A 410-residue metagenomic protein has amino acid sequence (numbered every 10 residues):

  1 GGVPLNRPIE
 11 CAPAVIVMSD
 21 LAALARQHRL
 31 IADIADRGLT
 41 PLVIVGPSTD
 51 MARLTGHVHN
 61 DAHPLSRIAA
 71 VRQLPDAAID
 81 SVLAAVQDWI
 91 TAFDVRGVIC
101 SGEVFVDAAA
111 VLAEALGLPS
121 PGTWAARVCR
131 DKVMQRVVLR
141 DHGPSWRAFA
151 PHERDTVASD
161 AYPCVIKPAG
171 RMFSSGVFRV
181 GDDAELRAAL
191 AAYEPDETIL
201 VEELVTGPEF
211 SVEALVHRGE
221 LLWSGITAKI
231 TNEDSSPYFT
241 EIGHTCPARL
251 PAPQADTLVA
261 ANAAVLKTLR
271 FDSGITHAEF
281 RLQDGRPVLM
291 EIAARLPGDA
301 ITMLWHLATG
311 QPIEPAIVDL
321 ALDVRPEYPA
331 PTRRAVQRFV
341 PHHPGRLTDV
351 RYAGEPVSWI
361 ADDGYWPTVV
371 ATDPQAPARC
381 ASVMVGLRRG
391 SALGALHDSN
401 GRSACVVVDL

Functional and structural regions predicted by a protein language model:
G1-W124, H342, L387-A392, D398: ATP-binding N-terminal substructure of ATP-dependent carboxylate-amine bond-forming enzymes
D88-V95, S159-D160, E194-D196, L269: Glycine-rich phosphate-binding loop signature in dinucleotide/nucleotide-binding domains
V111-G176, G181: A conserved helix-loop-beta module that forms one wall/lid of the active-site cleft in ATP-utilizing catalytic domains
V138, S145-R147, P163-I166, V177-S211 (+3 more regions): Conserved ATP-binding module of the ATP-grasp superfamily
T156, D319-L410: Peripheral (often C-terminal) accessory segments that flank ATP-dependent C-N-forming ligase machineries
C164, L222, V288-E291: Protein kinase-like catalytic core scaffold
E203-F271, I275, L282, A293-A316: ATP-dependent carboxylate/phosphate-activation module, predominantly the ATP-grasp catalytic core and closely related
D272-A278, E327-P331: Flexible, glycine/charged-enriched surface loops at secondary-structure junctions
